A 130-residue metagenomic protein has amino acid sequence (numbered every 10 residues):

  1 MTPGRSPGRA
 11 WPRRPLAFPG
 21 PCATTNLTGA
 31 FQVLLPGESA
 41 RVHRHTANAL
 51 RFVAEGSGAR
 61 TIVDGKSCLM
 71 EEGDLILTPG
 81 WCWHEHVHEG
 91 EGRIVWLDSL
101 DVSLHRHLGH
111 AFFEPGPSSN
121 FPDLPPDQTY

Functional and structural regions predicted by a protein language model:
T2-E38: A short glycine-rich, His/Asp/Glu-containing loop-to-beta-strand
T2-P3, P15, L69, H86-E89: A general structural signal for short secondary-structure junctions and capping/turn motifs
T24-N26, H45, E91: A generic fold-level signal
T28-A30, A49, C82, G92: Residues that flank catalytic or metal-binding motifs in active/ligand-binding sites
A30-Q32, R51, L97: Conserved hydrophobic/aromatic positions in well-ordered beta-strands
L35, S39-E72, T78, C82 (+1 more regions): A short beta-strand-loop-beta hairpin characteristic of the jelly-roll/cupin
G73-I76, W96-D98: Compact, aliphatic and Gly/Pro-tolerant "microcore" segments centered on a short helix or tight beta-hairpin and their
V87-Y130: Double-stranded beta-helix
